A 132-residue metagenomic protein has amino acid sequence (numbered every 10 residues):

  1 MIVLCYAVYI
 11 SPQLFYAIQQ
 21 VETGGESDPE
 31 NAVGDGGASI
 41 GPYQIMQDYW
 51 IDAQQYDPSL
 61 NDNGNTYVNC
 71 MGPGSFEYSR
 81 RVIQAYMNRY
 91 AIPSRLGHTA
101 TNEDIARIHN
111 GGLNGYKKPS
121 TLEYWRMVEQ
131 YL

Functional and structural regions predicted by a protein language model:
I2-V8: Sec/Tat signal peptide C-region and signal peptidase I cleavage site
Y9-S11, G36-A38, T99-N102: Extracellular/periplasmic catalytic domains that process cell-envelope and extracellular macromolecules
Y9-S27, I45, I83, I105-L113: Short, functionally critical alpha-helical segments immediately adjacent to catalytic or ligand/cofactor-binding
Q13, I40, Y78-R81: Generic recognition of short, well-ordered alpha-helical interface segments
S27-D28, K117-P119: Extracytoplasmic/secreted cell-surface and envelope-processing proteins
S27-N63: N-terminal, post-signal-peptide region of Sec/Tat-exported proteins
D48-Y116, W125-L132: Alpha-helical segment that forms one wall of the substrate-binding/catalytic cleft in peptidoglycan-active domains
